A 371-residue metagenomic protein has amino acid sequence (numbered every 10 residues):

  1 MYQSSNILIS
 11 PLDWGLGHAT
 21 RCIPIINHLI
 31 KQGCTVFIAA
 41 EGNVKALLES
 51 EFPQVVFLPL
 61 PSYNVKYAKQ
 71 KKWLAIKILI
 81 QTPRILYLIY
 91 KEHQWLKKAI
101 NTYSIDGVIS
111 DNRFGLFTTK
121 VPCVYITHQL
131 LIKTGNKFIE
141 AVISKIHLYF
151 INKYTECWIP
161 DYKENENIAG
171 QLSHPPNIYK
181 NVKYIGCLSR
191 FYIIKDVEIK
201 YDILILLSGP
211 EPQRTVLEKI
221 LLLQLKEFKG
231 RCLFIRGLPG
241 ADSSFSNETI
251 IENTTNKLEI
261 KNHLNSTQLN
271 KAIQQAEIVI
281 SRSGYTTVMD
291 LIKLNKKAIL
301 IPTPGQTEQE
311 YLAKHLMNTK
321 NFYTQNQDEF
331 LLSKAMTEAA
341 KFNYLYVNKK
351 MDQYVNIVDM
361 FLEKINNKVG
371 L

Functional and structural regions predicted by a protein language model:
Q3-N6, D13, K31-Q32, V36-T82 (+1 more regions): Conserved nucleotide-sugar phosphate-binding/catalytic loop shared by glycosyltransferases and other
P11-I23, P212-T215: A short, glycine/small-residue-rich beta-strand->loop->alpha-helix junction that serves as a flexible
A19-L29, N43-V44: Short amphipathic alpha-helix
I26, S173, G186-I278, V288 (+1 more regions): Donor-nucleotide binding loops and adjacent catalytic segments primarily of GT-B fold Leloir glycosyltransferases
W73-G115: Conserved nucleotide-sugar donor-binding subdomain of glycosyltransferases
Q81-R84, N321-L371: Leloir-type glycosyltransferase catalytic cores
T127, I132-I139, I143-P212, R236-D242: A nucleotide-sugar donor-handling region in carbohydrate enzymes
Q268-Y311: A donor-sugar binding/catalytic signature common to diverse glycosyltransferases and related nucleotide-sugar
